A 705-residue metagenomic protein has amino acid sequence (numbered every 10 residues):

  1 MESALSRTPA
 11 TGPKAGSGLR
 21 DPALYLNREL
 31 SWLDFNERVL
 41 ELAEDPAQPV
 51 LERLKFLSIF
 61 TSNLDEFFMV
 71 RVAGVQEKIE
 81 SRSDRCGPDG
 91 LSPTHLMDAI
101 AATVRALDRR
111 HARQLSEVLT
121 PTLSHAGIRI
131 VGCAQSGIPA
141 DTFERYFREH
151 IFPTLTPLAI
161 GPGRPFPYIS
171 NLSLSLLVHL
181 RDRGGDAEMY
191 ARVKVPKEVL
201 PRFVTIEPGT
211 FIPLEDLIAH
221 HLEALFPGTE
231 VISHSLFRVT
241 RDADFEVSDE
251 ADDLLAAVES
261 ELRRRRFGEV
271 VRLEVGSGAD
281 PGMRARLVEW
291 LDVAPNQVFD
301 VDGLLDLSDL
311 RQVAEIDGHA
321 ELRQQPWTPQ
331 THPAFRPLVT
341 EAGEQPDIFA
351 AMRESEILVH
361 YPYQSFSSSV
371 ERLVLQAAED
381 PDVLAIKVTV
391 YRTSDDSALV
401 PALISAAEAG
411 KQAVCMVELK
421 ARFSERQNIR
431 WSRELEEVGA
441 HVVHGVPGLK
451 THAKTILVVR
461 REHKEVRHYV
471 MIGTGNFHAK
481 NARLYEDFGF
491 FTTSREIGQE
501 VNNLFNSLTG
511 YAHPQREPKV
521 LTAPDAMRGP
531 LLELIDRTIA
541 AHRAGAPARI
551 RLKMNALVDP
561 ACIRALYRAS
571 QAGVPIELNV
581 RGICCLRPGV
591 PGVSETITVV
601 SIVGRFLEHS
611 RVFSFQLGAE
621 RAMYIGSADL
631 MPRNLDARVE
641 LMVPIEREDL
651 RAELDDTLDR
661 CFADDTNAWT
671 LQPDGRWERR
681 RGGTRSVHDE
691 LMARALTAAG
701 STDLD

Functional and structural regions predicted by a protein language model:
M1-I550, R568-A572, C584-D705: N-terminal localization/anchoring segments of enzymes in phospholipid and broader phosphate metabolism
N555: Cofactor-pocket helix-loop regions in the catalytic cores of large enzyme subunits
P575-N579: Hydrophobic alpha/beta core scaffold segments
